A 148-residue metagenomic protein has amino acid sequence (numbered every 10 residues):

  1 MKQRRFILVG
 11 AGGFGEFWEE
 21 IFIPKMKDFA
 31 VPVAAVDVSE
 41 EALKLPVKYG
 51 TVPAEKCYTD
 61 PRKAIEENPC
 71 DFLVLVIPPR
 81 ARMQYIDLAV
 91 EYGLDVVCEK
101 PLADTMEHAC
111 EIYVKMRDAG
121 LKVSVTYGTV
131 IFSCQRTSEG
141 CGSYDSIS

Functional and structural regions predicted by a protein language model:
M1-V52: N-terminal Rossmann-like dinucleotide-binding module
F14, P79-R80, T129: Short glycine-rich anion-binding loops that position phosphate/pyrophosphate groups of nucleotides and phosphorylated
F17, I21, L45, K63 (+4 more regions): Alpha-helical elements of Rossmann-like donor-binding domains used by nucleotide-donor carbohydrate transfer enzymes
I21-K25, Y49, L88, Y92 (+3 more regions): Alpha-helical structural signal in soluble globular domains
A30, L94, A119-V123: Short, well-ordered coil/turn segments that N-cap beta-strands
A34, F72, K122: Short, Asp-centered acidic motifs that coordinate Mg2+ and/or phosphate in catalytic or ligand-binding sites
V52-K115: Beta-loop-alpha module in the N-terminal Rossmann-like domain of NAD(P)-dependent dehydrogenases, especially those
A103-S148: A contiguous active-site-proximal alpha/beta segment in oxidoreductase catalytic domains
